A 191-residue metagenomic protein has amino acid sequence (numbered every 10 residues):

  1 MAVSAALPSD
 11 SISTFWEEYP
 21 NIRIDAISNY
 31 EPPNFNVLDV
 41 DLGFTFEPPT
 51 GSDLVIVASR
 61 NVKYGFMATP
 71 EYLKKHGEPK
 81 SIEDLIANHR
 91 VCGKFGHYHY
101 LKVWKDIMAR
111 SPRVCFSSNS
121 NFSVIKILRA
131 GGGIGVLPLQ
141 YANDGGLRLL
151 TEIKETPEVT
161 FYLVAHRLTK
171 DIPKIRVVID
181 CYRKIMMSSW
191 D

Functional and structural regions predicted by a protein language model:
M1-S52: Central regulatory/effector-binding core of bacterial HTH transcription factors
M1-V3, Y72, T169: Short histidine/acidic/glycine/proline-rich micro-motifs that form metal- and phosphate-coordinating active-site loops
A5-A6, K75, D144, I172: Loop/helix-junction capping segments adjacent to catalytic residues or to phosphate/diphosphate-binding pockets
V37, P49-G132, L137-F161, S188-D191: C-terminal regulatory
I153-D191: A late-sequence structural motif
